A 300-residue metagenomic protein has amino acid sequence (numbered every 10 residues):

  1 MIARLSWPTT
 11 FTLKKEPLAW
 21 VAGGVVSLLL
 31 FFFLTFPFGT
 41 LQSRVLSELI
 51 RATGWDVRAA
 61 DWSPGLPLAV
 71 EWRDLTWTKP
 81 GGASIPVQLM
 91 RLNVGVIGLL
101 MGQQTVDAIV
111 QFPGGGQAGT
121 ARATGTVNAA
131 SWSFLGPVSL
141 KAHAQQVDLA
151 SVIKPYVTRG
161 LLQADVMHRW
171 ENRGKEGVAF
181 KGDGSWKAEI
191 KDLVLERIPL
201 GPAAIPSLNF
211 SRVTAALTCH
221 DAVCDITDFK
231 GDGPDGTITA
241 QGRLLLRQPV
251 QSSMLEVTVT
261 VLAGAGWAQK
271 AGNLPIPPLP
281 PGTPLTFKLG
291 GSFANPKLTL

Functional and structural regions predicted by a protein language model:
I2-T53: N-terminal type II signal-anchor transmembrane helix that functions as the membrane-insertion/stop-transfer segment
F31-G119: Terminal hydrophobic membrane-targeting helix
L49, A59-P64, W77, V87-M101 (+7 more regions): Extended lipid/amphipathic-ligand handling interfaces
A69-R73, M101-A108, G136-K141, D183-S185 (+1 more regions): Short, hydrophobic/aromatic-rich segments at coil-to-beta transitions
A83-L99, A179, D183-V223, G264-K297: Beta-propeller and related beta-repeat scaffolds in trafficking/envelope systems
V110, I153-V157, K175, A203-A204 (+2 more regions): Outer-membrane beta-barrel domain signature
F112-G114, Q146, I190-D192, L246 (+1 more regions): Transmembrane beta-strands of outer-membrane beta-barrel pores
V147-S151, L195: Sequence/structural signature of outer-membrane beta-barrel proteins
